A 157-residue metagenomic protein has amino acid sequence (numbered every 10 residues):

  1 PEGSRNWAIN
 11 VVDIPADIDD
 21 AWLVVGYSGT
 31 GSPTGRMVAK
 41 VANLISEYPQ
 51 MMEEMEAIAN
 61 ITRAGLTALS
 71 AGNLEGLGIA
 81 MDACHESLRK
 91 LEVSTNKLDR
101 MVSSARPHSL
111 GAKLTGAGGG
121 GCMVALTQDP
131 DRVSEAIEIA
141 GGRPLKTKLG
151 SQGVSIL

Functional and structural regions predicted by a protein language model:
P1-K113, V124-L157: C-terminal nucleotide
G121: Conserved glycine-rich beta-strand-loop-beta hairpin in the small C-terminal domain of fold type I
